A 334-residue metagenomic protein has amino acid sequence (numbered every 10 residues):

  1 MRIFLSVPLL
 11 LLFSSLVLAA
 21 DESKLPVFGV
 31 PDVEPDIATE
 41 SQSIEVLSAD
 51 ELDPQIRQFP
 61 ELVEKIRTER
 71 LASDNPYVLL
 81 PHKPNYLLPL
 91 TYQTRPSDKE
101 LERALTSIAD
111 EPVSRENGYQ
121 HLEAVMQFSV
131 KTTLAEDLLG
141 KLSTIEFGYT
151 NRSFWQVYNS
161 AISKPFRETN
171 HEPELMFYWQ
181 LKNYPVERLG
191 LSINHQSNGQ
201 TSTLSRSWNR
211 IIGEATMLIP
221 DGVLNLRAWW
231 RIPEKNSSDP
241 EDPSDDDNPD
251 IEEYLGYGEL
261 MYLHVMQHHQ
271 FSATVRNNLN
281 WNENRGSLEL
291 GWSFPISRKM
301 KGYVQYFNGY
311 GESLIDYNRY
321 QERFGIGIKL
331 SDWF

Functional and structural regions predicted by a protein language model:
M1-F4: Positively charged n-region of N-terminal signal peptides that target proteins for export
S14-S15: N-terminal signal peptide c-region/cleavage motif recognized by signal peptidases
D21-E22, P31-P173: Outer-membrane beta-barrel initiation region
L101-V113, Q120-H121, A135-Q267, V275 (+3 more regions): Outer-membrane pore/translocation modules
L263-Y310, D332: Long, repeat-rich segments with strong aromatic
S313-N318: Short proline/glycine-enriched turn/loop segments at secondary-structure junctions
Y320-F334: Outer-membrane beta-barrel "beta-signal"
